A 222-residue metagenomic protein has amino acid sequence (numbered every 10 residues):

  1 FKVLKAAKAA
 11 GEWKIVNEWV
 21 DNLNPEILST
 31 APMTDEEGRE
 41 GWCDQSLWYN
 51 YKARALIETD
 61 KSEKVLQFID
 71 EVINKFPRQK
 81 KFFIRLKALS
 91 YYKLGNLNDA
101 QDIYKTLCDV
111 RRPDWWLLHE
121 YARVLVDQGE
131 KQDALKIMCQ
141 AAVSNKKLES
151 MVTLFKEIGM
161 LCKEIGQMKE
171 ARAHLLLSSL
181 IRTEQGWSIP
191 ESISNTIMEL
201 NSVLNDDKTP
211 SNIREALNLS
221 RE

Functional and structural regions predicted by a protein language model:
F1, A9-N17, N22-C43, E71-K80 (+2 more regions): Flexible helix-coil transition and linker loops at the boundaries of alpha-helical arrays
F1-K2, G11, E40-N50, F76-R85 (+2 more regions): Generic helix N-cap/helix-start motif at coil->alpha-helix transitions
A10, T59, L94, Q128 (+1 more regions): Structural motif corresponding to the intra-repeat A-B loop/turn of tetratricopeptide repeats
W13, S62-E63, L97, K131 (+1 more regions): TPR-repeat structural position
V20-P25, C139-S144, C162-W187: TPR/TPR-like (Sel1-like) alpha-helical repeat modules
I27-M33, P77-K81, R111-H119, N145-L154 (+1 more regions): Boundary/linker segments of alpha-helical solenoid repeat arrays
